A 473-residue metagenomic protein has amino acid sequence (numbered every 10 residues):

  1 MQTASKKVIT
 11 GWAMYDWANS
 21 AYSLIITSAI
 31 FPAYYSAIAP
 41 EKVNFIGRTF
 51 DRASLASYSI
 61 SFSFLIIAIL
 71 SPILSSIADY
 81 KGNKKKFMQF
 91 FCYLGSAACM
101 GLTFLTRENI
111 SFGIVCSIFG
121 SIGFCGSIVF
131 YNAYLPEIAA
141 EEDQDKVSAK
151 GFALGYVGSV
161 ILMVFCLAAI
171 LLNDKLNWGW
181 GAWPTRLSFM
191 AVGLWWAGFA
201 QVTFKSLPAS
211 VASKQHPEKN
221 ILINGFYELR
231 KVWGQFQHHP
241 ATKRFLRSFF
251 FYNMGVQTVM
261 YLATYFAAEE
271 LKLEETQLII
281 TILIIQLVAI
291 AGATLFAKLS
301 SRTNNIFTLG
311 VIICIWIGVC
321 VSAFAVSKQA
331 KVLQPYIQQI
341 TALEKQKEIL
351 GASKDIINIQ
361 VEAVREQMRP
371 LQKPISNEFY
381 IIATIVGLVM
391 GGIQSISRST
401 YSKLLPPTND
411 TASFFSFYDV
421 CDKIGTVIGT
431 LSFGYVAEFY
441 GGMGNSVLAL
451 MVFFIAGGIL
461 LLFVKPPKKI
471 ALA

Functional and structural regions predicted by a protein language model:
M1-I9, K84-K85, C92-I114, G126-L262 (+2 more regions): Intracellular loop-helix junctions on the cytosolic face of multi-pass helical membrane proteins
A4-K42, H239-V259, T384, L388: Pair of pore-lining "gating" transmembrane helices in MFS-fold secondary transporters
I26-A53, Y261-T281, K403: Short amphipathic helix-loop junctions that connect adjacent transmembrane helices in Major Facilitator Superfamily/SLC
I46-R52, A169-L194, E362-P374, Y435-F454: A membrane-interface helix-boundary motif in multi-pass transporters
F50-A53, E141-F152, E275-T276, S402 (+1 more regions): Loop-to-transmembrane helix entry/capping segments in MFS-fold secondary transporters and related SLC/MFSD carriers
A53-S76, L283-L295: Central cavity-lining transmembrane alpha-helices of secondary-active solute carriers, predominantly the Major
I69-N83, A291-N305, A437-E438: Helix-to-loop junctions at the C-terminal end of transmembrane segments in multipass secondary transporters
F90-E108, I315-E344, D355-Q372: C-terminal ends and interior cores of transmembrane alpha-helices in multi-pass membrane transporters/permeases
